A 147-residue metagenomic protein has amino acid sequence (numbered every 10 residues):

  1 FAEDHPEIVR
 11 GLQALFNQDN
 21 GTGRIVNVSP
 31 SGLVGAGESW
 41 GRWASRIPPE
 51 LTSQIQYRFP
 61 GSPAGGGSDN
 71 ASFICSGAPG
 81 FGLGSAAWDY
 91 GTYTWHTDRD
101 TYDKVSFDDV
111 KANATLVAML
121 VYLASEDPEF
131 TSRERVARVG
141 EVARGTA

Functional and structural regions predicted by a protein language model:
F1-T94: Metal-dependent peptidase/peptidase-like ectodomains
W43-S45, A143, A147: Generic hydrophobic, helix-prone segments enriched in Leu/Val/Ile
Y90-G145: His/Asp/Glu-rich mid-to-C-terminal helical/loop segments that flank catalytic regions of hydrolases
